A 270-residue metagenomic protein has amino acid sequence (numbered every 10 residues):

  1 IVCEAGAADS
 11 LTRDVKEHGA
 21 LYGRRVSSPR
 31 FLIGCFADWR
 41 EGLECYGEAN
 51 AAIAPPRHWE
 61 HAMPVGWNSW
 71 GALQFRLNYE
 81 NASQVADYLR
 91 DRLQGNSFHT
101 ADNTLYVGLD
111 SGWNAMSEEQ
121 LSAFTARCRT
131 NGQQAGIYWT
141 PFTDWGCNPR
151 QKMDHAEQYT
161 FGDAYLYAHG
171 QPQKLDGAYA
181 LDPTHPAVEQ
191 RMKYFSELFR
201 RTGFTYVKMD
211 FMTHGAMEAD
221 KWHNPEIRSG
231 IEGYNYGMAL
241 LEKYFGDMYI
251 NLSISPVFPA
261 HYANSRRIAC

Functional and structural regions predicted by a protein language model:
I1-S97, N131: Carbohydrate-recognition beta-sandwich/jelly-roll modules in extracellular/periplasmic carbohydrate-active proteins
S97-C270: Aromatic- and carboxylate-enriched substrate-binding clefts and catalytic-loop regions of carbohydrate-active enzymes
